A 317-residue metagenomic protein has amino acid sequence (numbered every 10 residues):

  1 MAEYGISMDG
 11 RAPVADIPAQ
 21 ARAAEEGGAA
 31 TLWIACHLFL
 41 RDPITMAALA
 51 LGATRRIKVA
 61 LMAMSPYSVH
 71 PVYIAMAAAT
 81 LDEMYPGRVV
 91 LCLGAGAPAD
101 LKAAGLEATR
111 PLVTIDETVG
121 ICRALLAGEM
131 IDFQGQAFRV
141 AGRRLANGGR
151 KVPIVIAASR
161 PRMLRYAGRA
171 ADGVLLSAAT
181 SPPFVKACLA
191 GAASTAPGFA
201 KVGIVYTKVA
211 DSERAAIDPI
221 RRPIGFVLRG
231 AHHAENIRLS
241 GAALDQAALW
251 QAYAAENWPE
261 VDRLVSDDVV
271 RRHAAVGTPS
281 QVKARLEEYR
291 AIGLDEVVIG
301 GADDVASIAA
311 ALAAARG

Functional and structural regions predicted by a protein language model:
M1-G317: Active-site-adjacent structural elements that line small-molecule/cofactor binding pockets in enzymes
